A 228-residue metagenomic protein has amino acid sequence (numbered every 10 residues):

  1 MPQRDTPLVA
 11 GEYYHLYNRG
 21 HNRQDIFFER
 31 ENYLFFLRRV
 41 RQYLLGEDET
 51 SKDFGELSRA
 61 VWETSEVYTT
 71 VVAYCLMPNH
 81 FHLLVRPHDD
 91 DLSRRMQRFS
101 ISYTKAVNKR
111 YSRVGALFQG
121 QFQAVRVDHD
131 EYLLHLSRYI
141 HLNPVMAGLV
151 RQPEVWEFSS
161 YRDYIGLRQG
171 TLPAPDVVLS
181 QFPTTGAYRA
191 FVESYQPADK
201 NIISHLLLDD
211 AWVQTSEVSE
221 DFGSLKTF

Functional and structural regions predicted by a protein language model:
M1-L172, V178-F228: Short catalytic/metal-binding and nucleic-acid-binding patches
